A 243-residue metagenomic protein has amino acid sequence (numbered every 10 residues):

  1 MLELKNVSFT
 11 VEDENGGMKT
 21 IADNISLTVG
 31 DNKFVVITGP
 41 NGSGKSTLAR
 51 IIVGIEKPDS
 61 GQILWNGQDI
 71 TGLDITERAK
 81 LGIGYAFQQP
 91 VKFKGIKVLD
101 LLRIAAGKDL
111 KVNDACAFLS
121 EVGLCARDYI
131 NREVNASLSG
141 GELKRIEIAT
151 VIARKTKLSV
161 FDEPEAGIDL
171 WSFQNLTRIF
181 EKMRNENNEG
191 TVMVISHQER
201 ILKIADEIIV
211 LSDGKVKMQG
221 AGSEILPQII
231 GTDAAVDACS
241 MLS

Functional and structural regions predicted by a protein language model:
L2, T20-N24: Conserved structural motif at the start of ABC-family nucleotide-binding domains
T38-P40: The feature captures the beta-strand-to-loop junction immediately N-terminal to the Walker
V53: Helix-to-loop junction immediately C-terminal to a conserved catalytic motif
G61-Q68, D114: Conserved ABC transporter NBD signature motif
D69-G84, I229: ABC ATPase NBD coupling module
Q89, G95-K111: Q-loop/switch helix immediately C-terminal to the Walker
V151-I152: ABC ATPase C-loop
V160-P164, W171: Walker B catalytic motif
